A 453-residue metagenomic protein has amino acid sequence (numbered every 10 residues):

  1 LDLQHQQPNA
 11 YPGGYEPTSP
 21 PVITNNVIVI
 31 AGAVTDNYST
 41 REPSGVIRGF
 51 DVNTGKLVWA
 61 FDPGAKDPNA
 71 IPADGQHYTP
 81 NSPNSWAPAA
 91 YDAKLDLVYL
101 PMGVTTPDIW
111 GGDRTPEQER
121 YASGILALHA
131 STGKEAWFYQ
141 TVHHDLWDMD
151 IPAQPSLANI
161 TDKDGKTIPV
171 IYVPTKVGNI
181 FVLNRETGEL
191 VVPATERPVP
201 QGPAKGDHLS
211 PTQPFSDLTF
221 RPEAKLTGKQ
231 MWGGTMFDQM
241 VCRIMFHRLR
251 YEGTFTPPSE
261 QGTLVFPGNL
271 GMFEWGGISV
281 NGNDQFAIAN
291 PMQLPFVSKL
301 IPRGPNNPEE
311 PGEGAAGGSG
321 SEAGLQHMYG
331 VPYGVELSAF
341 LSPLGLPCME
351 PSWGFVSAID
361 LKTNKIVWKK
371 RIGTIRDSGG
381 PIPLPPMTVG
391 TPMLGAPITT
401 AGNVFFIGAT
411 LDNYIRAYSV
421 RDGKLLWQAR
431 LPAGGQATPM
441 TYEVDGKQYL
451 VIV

Functional and structural regions predicted by a protein language model:
L1-V453: Noncatalytic, solvent-exposed loop/strand surfaces of beta-propeller-type extracellular/periplasmic domains
